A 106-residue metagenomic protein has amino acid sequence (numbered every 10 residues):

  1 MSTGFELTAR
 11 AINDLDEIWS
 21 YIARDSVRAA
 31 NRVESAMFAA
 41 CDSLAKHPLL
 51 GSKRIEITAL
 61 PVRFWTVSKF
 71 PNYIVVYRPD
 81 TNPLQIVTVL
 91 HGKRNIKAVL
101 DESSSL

Functional and structural regions predicted by a protein language model:
M1-V62, D101, S105-L106: Basic, Lys/Arg-enriched alpha-helical interface segments
A11, S43-L44, S68, R78 (+1 more regions): Conserved catalytic core of Hanks-type protein kinase domains
L49-N82: Basic/aromatic recognition patch in beta-strand/loop cores that engages polyanionic ligands
P71-L106: Enriched for short, Lys/Arg-rich terminal
